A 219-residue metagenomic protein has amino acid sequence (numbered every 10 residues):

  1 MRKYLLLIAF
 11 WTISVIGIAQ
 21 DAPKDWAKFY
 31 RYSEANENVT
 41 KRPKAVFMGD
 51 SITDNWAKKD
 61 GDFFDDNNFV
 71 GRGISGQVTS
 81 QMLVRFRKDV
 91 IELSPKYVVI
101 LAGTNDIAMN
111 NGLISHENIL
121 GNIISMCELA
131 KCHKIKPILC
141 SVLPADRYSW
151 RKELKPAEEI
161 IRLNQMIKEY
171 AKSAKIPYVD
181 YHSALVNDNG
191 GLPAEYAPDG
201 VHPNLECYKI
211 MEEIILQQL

Functional and structural regions predicted by a protein language model:
Y4-I13: Sec-dependent N-terminal signal peptides
I18-Y97: Serine-esterase "nucleophile elbow" of acetyl-processing enzymes
K44-G49, F69-G73, Y97-A102, P137-S141 (+2 more regions): Structural recognition of the beta-strand scaffold that forms the well-ordered cores of secreted hydrolase catalytic
S51-N55, S75-T79, T104-A108, L143-R147 (+2 more regions): Solvent-exposed loop/turn segments at secondary-structure junctions within structured extracellular/periplasmic domains
R72-I74, T104-E117, W150-K155: Surface-exposed cleft-lining segments at the edges of enzyme active sites
V99-G103, L120-C127, K131-C140: Conserved, well-ordered alpha-helix/loop/beta-strand core segments that scaffold catalytic motifs
S115-I124, P156-L163: Charged helix-capping and loop-helix junction motifs
L143-L219: Catalytic His-Asp segment of secreted/periplasmic serine-dependent ester chemistry enzymes
